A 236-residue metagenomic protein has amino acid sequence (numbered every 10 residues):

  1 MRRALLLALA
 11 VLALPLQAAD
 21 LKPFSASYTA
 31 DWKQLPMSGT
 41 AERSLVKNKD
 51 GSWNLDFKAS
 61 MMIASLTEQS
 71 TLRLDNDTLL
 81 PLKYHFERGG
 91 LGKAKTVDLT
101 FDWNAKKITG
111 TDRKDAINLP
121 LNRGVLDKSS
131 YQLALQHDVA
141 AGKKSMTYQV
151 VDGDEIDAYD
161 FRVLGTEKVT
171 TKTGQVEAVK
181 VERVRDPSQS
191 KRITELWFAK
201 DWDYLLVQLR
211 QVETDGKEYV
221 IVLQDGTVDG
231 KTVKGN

Functional and structural regions predicted by a protein language model:
M1-A4: Positively charged n-region of N-terminal signal peptides that target proteins for export
L7-A8, S188: Intrinsically disordered, low-complexity segments enriched in polar/charged small residues
L9-A18: Hydrophobic h-region of N-terminal signal peptides that target proteins for export in Gram-negative bacteria
L12, L126, A134, V151-D152: N-terminal non-cleavable signal-anchor helices
A19-W103, A141-N236: Acidic, serine/threonine-rich low-complexity disordered tracts
A94-A140: Hydrophobic, well-structured mid-protein blocks that either form specific transmembrane helices
